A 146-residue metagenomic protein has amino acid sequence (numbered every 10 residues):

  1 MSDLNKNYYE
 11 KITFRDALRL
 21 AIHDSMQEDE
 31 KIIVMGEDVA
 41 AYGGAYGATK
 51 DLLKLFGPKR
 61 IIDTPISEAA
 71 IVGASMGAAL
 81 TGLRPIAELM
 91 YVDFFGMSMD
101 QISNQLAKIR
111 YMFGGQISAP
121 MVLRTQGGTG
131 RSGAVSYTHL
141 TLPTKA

Functional and structural regions predicted by a protein language model:
M1-K6, R124-T125: Gly-rich Lys/Arg/Thr-decorated short loops/hinges at beta-loop-alpha junctions or inter-strand turns that position
K6-I61, P65: Non-catalytic terminal/interface segments that mediate subunit docking, oligomerization, and allosteric communication
E30-K31, L83, A119: Short coil/turn segments at beta-strand junctions that form active-site/ligand-binding loops
V39, Q126-G128: Active-site beta-loop-alpha junctions enriched in small/polar residues
A40-Q116: Thiamine diphosphate
E88, P120-Q126: Short beta-strand segments
G130-S136: Active-site-adjacent loop and "lid" segments of alpha/beta metabolic enzymes
H139-A146: Single conserved hydrophobic/aromatic residue that forms the stacking wall/gate of nucleotide- or nucleobase-binding
